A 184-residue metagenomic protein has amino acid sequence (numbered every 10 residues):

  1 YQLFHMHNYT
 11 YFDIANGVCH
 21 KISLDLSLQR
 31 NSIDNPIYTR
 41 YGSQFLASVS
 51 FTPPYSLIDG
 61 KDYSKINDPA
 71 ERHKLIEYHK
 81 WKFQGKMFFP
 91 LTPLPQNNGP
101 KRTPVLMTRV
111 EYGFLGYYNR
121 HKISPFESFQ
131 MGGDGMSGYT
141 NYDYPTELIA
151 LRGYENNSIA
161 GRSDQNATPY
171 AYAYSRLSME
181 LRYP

Functional and structural regions predicted by a protein language model:
H5-P184: C-terminal outer-membrane beta-barrel translocator/porin domains of Gram-negative envelope proteins and their
